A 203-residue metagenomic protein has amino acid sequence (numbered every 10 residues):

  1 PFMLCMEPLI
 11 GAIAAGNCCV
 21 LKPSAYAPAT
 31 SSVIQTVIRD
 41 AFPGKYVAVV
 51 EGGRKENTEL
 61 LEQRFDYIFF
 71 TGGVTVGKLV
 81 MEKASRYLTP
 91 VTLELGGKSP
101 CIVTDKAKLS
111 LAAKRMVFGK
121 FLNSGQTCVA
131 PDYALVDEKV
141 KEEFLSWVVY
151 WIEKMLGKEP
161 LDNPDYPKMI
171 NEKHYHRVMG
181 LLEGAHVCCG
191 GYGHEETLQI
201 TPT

Functional and structural regions predicted by a protein language model:
P1-L111: Rossmann-like NAD(P) dinucleotide-binding subdomain of oxidoreductase/dehydrogenase enzymes
F42, T75-P202: ALDH superfamily catalytic-core signature
